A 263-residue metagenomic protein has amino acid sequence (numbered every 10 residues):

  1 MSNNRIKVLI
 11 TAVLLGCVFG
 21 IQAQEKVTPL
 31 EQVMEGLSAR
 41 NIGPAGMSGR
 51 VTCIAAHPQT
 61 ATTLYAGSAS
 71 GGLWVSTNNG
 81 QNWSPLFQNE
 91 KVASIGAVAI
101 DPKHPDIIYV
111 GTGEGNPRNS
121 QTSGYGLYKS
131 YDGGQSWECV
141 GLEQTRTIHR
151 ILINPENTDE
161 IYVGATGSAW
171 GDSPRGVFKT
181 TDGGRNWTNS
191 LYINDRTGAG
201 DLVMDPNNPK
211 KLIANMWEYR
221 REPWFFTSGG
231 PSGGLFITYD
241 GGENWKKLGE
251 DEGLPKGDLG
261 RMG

Functional and structural regions predicted by a protein language model:
M1-E25: Bacterial Sec-dependent N-terminal signal peptides
Q24-G263: Beta-propeller blade termini and top-face loops
